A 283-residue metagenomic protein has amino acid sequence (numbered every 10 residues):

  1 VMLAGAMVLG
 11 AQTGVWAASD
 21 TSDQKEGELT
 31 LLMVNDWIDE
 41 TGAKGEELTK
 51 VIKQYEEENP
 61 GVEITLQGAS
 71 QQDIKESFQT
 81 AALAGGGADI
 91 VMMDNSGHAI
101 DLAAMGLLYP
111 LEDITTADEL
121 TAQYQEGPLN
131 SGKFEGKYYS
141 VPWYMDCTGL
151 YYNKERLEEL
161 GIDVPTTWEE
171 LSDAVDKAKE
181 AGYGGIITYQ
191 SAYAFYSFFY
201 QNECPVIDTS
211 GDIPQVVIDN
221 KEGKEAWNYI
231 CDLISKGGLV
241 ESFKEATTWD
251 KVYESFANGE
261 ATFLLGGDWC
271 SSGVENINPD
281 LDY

Functional and structural regions predicted by a protein language model:
A4-I100, A104-M105, A117-E119, V164: Conserved N-terminal structural module of periplasmic/extracytoplasmic solute-binding proteins
S19, S70, D94-T148, D163 (+3 more regions): Hinge/lid segment of periplasmic solute-binding proteins
G27, K53, E57-E58, E63 (+4 more regions): Extracytoplasmic/periplasmic substrate-recognition and gating elements
G68-S77, G97, W168-D173, F243-E254: Short helix-initiation/N-cap motifs at beta->coil->alpha
K75-G86, M105, R156-L157, D173-A181 (+2 more regions): Short helices/loops that flank or line small-molecule/ion binding pockets
M92-G97, W249, G266-S271: Beta->alpha turn/N-cap motifs
A99-D101, D268-L281: A ligand-binding cleft/hinge motif common to bilobed small-molecule-binding domains
V175-K177, P214-K244: Glycine-centered hinge/linker elements that transmit conformational signals in sensory and ligand-binding systems
